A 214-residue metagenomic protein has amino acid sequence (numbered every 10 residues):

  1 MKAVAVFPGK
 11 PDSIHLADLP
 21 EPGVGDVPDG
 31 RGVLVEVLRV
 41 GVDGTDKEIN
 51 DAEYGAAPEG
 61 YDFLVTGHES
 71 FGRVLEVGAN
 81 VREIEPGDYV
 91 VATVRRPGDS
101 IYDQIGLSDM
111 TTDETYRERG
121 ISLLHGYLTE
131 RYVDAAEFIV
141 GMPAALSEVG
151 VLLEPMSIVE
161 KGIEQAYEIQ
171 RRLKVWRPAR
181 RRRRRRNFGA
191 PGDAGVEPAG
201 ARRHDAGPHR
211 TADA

Functional and structural regions predicted by a protein language model:
M1-E69, E130, Q170: Short N-terminal strand-loop motif that marks the start of NAD(P)H/FAD-dependent oxidoreductase cofactor-binding domains
P8, L38-V40, R183-R185, P208-R210: Cofactor-binding loop segments of dinucleotide-utilizing enzymes, especially the Rossmann-like FAD- and NAD(P)+-binding
V24-V40, Y54-Q104, P143-A145: Glycine-rich beta-strand-centered segment in the early N-terminal region that forms part of a ligand/cofactor-binding
L34, A179-R181: Conserved beta-strand elements of the Class I
P97-A179: NAD(P)H dinucleotide-binding glycine-rich loop of Rossmann-like/cofactor-binding domains, especially the beta1-alpha1
I158, N187-F188, A212: Hydrophobic/small residue at the entry helix of a nucleotide-binding pocket
W176-A179, E197-A214: Adenosine-nucleotide cofactor-binding segment
A190-P198: Conserved SAM-binding loop of SAM-dependent methyltransferases across substrates and taxa, primarily the Class I
